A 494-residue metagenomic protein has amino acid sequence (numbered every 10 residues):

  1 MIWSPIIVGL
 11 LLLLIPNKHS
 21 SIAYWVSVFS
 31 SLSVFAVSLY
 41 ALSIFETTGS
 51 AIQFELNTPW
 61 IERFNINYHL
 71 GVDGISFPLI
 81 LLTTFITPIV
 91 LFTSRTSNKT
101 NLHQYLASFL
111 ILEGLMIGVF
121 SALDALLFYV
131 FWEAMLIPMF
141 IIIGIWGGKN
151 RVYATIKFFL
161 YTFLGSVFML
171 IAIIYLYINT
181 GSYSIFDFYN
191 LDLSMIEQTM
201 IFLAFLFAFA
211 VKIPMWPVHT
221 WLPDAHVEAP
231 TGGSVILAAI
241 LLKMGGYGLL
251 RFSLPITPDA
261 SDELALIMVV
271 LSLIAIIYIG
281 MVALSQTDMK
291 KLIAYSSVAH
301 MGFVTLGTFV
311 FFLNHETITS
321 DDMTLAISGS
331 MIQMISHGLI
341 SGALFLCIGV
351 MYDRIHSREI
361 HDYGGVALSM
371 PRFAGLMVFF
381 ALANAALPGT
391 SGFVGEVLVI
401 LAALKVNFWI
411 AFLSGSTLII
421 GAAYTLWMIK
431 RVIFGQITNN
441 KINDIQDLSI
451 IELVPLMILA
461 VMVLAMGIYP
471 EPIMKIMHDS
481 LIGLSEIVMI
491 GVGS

Functional and structural regions predicted by a protein language model:
M1-L14, V28-A41, I80-S94, L112-G114 (+6 more regions): Central hydrophobic cores of alpha-helical transmembrane segments in multi-pass inner-membrane proteins across all
M1-S4, V72-T83, A125-P138, Q198-V211 (+1 more regions): Structural signature of hydrophobic alpha-helical transmembrane segments
G9-L14, L39, P88-F92, G114-G118 (+9 more regions): Alpha-helical transmembrane segments of multipass membrane proteins
L10-K18, T87-K99, I141-N150, A154 (+3 more regions): C-terminal ends of transmembrane helices
L11-A107, S182, N190, D479-G483 (+1 more regions): Transmembrane helix-loop-helix hairpins at membrane boundaries of multipass inner-membrane proteins
K18-S20, A107, I111, L115-E197 (+1 more regions): Alpha-helical multi-pass transmembrane bundles of energy-transducing inner-membrane proteins
E46-N67, S166-T220, D224, L249-I267 (+5 more regions): Juxtamembrane/interfacial segments at transmembrane-helix boundaries in multi-pass membrane proteins
W216, S341-F345, F412-D444: Predominantly late transmembrane helices and immediately cytosolic-facing juxtamembrane segments
